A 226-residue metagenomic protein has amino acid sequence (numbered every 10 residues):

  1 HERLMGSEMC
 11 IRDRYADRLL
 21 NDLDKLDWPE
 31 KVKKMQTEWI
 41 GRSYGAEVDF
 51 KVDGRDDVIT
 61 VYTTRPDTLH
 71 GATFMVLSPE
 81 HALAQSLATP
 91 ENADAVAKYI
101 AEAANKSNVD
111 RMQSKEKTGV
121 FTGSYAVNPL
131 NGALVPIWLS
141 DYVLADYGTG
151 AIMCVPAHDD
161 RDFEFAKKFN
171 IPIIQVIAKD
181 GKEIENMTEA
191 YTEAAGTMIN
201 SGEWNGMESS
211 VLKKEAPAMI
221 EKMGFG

Functional and structural regions predicted by a protein language model:
H1-G6, I11: Single conserved hydrophobic/aromatic residue that forms the stacking wall/gate of nucleotide- or nucleobase-binding
D22-G226: NTP/phosphate- and nucleic-acid-binding module
